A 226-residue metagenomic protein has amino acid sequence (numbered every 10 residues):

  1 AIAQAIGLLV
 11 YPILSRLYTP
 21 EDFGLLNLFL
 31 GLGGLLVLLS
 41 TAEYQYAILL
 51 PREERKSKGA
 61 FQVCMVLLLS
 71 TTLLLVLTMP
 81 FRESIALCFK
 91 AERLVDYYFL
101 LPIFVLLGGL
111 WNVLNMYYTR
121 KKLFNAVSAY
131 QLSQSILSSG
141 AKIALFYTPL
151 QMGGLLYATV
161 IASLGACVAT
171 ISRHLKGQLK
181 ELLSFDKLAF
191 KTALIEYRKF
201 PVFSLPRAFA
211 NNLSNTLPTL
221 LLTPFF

Functional and structural regions predicted by a protein language model:
A1-A42, S70, L75-M79, F104 (+3 more regions): Signature of the first transmembrane helix
A1-Q4, S57-F61, L67, Y98-I103 (+3 more regions): Alpha-helical transmembrane segments of multi-pass membrane transporters/permeases
I13-L30, E83, L87-C88, V95-F99 (+2 more regions): Membrane-interface helix-loop junctions in multi-pass transport and translocation proteins
S15-P20, G34-L67, I85-A86, V113-A126: Transmembrane-helix boundary and interhelical linker motifs in polytopic inner-membrane proteins
Y18-T19, K56, F89-K90, R120 (+1 more regions): Helix-boundary and loop/linker segments of multi-pass membrane transporters
F23, N27, G59-A60, L94 (+1 more regions): Primarily residues marking transmembrane-helix entry/exit sites
L35-L39, V76, P80, C88-L114 (+3 more regions): Alpha-helical transmembrane segments of multi-pass membrane proteins
L156, T170-T216: Interhelical loop/hinge segments that connect adjacent transmembrane helices in multipass membrane
